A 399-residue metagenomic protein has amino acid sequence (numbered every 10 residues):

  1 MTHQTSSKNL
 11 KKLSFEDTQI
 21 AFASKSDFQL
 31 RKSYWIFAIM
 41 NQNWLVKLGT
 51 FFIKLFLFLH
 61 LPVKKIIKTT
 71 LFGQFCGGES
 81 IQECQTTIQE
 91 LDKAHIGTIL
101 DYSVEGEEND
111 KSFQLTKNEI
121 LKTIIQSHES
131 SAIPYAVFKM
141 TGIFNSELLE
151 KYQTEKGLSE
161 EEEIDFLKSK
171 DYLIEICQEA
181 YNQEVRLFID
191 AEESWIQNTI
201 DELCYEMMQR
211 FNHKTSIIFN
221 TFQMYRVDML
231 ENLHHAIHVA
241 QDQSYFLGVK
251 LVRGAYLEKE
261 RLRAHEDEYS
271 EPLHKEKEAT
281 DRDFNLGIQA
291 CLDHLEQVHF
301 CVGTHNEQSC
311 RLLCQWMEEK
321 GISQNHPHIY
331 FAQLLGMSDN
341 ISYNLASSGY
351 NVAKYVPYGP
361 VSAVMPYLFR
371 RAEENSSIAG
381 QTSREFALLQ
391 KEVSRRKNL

Functional and structural regions predicted by a protein language model:
T2-L399: Positively charged, amphipathic and often flexible ligand-engagement surfaces
